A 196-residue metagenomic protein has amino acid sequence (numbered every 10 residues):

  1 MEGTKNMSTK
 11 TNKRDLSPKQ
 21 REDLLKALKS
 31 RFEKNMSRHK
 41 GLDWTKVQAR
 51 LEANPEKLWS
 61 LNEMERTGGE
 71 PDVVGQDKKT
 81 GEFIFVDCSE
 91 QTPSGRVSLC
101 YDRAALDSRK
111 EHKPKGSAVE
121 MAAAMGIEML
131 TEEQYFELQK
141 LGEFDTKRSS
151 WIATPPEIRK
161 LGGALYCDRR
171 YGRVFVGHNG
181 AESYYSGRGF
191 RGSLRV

Functional and structural regions predicted by a protein language model:
E2-E128, E132-V196: A binding-site-centric feature that preferentially detects glycan-recognition modules on secreted/surface proteins
